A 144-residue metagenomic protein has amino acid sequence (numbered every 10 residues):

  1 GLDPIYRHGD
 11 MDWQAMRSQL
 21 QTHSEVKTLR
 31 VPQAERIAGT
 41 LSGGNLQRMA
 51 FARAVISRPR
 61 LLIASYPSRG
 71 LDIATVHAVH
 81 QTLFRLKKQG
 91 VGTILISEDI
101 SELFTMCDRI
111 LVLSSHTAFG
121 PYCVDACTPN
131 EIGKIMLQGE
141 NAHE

Functional and structural regions predicted by a protein language model:
G1-E144: Glycine-rich phosphate-binding loops of nucleotide-dependent enzymes
